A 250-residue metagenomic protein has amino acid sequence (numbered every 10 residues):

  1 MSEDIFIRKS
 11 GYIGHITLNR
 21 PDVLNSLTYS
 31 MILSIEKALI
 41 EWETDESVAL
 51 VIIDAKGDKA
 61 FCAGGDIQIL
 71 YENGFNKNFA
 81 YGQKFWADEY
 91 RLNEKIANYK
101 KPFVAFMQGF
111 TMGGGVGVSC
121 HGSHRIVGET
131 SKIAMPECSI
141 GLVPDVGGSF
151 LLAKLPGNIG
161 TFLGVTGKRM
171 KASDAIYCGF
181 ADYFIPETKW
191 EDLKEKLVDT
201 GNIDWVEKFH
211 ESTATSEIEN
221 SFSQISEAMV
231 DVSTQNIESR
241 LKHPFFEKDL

Functional and structural regions predicted by a protein language model:
M1-D54, E94-K95: Conserved CoA-thioester-binding segment of acyl-CoA-metabolizing enzymes
I53, D66, V118-S119, D174-A175: Hydrophobic/aromatic residues within transmembrane alpha-helices of multi-pass small-molecule transporters
A55-D88, G141: Glycine- (often His-adjacent) and acidic-residue-rich active-site loop that binds/positions the CoA thioester
N78-Y81, I126-L155: Short, flexible helix-coil linker/hinge segments at the edges of structured domains or between repeats
I96-I140, F162-L163, G167, A172: Glycine-rich beta-to-alpha active-site loop
T130, D145-G201: Contiguous mid-protein beta-loop-alpha structural module that forms a pocket-lining wall or clamp of enzyme active
I185-L250: Amphipathic alpha-helical blocks and their helix-capping loop/short-beta junctions
